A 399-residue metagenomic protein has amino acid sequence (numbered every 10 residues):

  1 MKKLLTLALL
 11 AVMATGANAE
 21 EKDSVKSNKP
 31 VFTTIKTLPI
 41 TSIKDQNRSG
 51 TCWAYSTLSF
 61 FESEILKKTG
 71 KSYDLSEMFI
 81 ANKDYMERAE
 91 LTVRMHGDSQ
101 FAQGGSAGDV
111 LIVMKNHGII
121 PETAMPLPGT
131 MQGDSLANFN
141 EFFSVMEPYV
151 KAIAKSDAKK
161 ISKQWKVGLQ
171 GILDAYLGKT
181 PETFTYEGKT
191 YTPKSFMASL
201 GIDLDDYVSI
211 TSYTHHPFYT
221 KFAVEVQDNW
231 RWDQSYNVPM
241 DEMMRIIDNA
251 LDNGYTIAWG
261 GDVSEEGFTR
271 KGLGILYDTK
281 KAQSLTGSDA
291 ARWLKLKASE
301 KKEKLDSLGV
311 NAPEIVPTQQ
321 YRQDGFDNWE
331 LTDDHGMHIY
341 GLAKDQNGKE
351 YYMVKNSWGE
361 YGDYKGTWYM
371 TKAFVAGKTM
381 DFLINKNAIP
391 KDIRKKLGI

Functional and structural regions predicted by a protein language model:
K2-L7: Sec-dependent signal peptide recognition, specifically the positively charged N-region followed immediately by
A8-L9, K68: A ubiquitous, low-specificity "background" feature that marks scattered single residues across proteins without
L10-A17: Hydrophobic h-region of N-terminal signal peptides that target proteins for export in Gram-negative bacteria
V12, F60, E265: Surface-exposed, flexible loop/turn segments at secondary-structure boundaries
E20-E21: Boundary of Sec targeting at the N-terminus
S27-A258, Y352, G362-Y364: Active-site nucleophile-adjacent alpha helix/oxyanion-hole segment immediately C-terminal to the catalytic cysteine
V167-I399: Active-site signature of cysteine proteases
